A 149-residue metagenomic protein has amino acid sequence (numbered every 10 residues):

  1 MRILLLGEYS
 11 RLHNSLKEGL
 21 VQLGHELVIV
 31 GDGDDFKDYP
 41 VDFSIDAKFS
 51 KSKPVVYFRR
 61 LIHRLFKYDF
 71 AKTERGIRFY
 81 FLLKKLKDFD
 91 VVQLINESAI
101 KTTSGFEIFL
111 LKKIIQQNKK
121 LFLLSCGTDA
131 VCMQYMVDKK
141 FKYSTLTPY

Functional and structural regions predicted by a protein language model:
M1-F43, Q116-N118: N-terminal subdomain of nucleotide-sugar transferases
R2-L6, L82-F106, K120-L123: Short N-terminal targeting/anchoring amphipathic segment
L12-N14, F36-P40, I100-T103, D129-Q134: Short catalytic/ligand-binding loop motif for oxyanion handling, primarily in non-cytosolic enzymes, centered on
G31-D34, F89-S98, L124-D129, Y135: Short loop/turn segments at strand-loop or loop-helix junctions that form parts of catalytic or ligand-binding pockets
G33-K72: A conserved catalytic-core segment of Leloir-type glycosyltransferases
F66-K85: Alpha-helix-centered segments that form part of catalytic cores
F106-N118: Catalytic-core regions built around general acid/base machinery
L123-Y149: Acceptor-binding helix/loop patch of EC 2.4 sugar-transfer enzymes, predominantly nucleotide-sugar-dependent
